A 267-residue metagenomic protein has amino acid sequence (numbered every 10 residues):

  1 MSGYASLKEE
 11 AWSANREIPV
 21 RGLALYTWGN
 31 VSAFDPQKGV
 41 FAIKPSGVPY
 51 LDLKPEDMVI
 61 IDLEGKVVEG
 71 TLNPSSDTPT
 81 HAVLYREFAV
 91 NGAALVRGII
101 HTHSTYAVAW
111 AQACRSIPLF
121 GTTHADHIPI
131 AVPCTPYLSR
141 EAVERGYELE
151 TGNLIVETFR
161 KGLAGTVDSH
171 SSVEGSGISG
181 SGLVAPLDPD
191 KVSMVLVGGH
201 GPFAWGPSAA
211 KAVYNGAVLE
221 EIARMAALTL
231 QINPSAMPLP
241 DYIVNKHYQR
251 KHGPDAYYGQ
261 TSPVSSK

Functional and structural regions predicted by a protein language model:
M1-K267: Glycine-rich flexible loops
